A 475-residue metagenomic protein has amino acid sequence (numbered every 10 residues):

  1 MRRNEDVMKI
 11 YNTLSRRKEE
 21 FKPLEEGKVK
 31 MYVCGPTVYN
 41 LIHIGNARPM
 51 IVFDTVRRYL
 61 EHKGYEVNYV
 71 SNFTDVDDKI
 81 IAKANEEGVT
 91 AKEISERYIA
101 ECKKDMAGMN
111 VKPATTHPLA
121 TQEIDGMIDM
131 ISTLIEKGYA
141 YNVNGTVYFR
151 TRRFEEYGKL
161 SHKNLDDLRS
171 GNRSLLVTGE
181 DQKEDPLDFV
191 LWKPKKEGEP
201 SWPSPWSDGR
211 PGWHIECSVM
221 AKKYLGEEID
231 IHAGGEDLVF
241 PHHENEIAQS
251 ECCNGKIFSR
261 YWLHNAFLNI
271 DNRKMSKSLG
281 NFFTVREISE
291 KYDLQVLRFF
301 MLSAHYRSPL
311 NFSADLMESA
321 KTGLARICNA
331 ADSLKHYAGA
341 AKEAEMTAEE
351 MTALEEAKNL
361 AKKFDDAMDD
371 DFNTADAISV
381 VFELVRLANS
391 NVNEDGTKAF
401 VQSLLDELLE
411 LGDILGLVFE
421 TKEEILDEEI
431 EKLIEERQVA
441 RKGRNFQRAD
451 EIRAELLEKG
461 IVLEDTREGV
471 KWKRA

Functional and structural regions predicted by a protein language model:
R2, S15-E20, L24-K112, E468-W472: N-terminal, positively charged nucleic-acid-binding surface of large information/translation enzymes
R2-Y39, D54, G126-K335: Alpha-helical recognition segments enriched in aromatics with Gly/Pro capping that present substrate-recognition
Y65, Y139, I461: Short phosphate-binding/catalytic loops that engage adenosine nucleotides
F73-D77, I99-C102, K112-M127, N144-F154: Short, glycine/charge-rich beta-strand/loop segments that flank catalytic centers and engage negatively charged groups
N85-A91, T115-T121, G235: The substrate-binding groove and active-site-proximal loops of carbohydrate-active enzymes, especially glycoside
K274, N281-A475: Structural preference for alpha-helix termini/caps and helix-kink/transition segments
